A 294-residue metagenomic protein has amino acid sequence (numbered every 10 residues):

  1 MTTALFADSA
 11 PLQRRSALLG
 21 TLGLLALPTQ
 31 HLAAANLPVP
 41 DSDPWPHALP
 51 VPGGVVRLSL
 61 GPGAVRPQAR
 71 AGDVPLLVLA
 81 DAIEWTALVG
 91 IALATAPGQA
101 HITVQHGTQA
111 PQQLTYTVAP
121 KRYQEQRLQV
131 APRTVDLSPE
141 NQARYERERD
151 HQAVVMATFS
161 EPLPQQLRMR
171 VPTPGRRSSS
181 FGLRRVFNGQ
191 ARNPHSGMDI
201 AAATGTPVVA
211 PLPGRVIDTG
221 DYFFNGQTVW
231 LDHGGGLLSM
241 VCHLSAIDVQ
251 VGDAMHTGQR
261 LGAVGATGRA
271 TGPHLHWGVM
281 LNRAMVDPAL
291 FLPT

Functional and structural regions predicted by a protein language model:
M1-L12, G20-L27: N-terminal secretory signal peptides
A35-L114: Cationic-aromatic interfacial patches
G61, G107, D221, Q259-R260 (+1 more regions): Short, surface-exposed secondary-structure boundary micro-motifs
D73, I102, R177, G214 (+1 more regions): Terminal peptide-recognition signature
T115-N225: Surface-exposed, glycine-biased beta-strand/turn segments
P207-I217, A246-V264: Short, well-structured beta-strand-loop connectors
P211-S245, P273, G278: Zn2+-dependent peptidoglycan hydrolase active-site motif and core
Q227-H233, D253-T294: Conserved, short, structured surface segments that act as functional micro-motifs
